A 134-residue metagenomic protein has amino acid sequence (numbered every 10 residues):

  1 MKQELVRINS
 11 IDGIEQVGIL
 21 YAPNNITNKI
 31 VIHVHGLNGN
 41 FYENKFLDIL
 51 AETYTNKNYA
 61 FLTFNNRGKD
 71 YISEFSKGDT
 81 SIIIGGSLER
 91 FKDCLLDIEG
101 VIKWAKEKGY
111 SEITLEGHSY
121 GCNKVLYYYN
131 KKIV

Functional and structural regions predicted by a protein language model:
M1-I26: N-terminal cap/lid segment of alpha/beta-hydrolase-fold proteins
L5, Q16, G86-D93, N123 (+2 more regions): The alpha/beta-hydrolase serine catalytic core
N24-Y71, F75-S76: Short, surface-exposed "cap/lid" segments of acyl-processing enzymes
I72-E74, T80, K124: Short Asp/Glu-rich motifs
S76, I82-K108: Alpha/beta-hydrolase active-site loop
K103-V134: Primarily recognizes the serine-hydrolase "nucleophile elbow" in alpha/beta-hydrolase and SGNH/GDSL folds
